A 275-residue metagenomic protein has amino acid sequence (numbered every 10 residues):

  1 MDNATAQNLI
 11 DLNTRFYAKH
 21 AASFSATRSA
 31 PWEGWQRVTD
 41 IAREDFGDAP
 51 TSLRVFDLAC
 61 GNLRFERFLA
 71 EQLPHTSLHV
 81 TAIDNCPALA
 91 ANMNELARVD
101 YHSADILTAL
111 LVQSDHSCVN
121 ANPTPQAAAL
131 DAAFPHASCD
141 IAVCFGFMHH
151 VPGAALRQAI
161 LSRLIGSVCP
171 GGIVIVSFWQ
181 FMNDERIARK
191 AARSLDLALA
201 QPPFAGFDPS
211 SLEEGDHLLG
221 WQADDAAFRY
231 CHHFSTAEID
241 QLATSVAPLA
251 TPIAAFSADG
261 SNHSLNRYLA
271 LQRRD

Functional and structural regions predicted by a protein language model:
M1-F56, G61-D131, I173-D275: Class I (Rossmann-like) S-adenosyl-L-methionine-dependent methyltransferase catalytic domain, capturing the SAM-binding
A133-P135: Nucleotide-sugar donor-binding and catalytic loop/hinge architecture of NDP-sugar-dependent glycosyltransferases
V143: A conserved beta-strand element that flanks and buttresses the S-adenosyl-L-methionine
G146-H150: Short catalytic micro-motifs in class I SAM-dependent methyltransferases
G153-A155: Conserved catalytic-core motifs of eukaryotic protein kinase domains, centered on the activation segment
Q158-P170: A short glycine-rich, Lys/Arg-flanked "PGG" loop and its adjoining helix->strand segment in the class I
